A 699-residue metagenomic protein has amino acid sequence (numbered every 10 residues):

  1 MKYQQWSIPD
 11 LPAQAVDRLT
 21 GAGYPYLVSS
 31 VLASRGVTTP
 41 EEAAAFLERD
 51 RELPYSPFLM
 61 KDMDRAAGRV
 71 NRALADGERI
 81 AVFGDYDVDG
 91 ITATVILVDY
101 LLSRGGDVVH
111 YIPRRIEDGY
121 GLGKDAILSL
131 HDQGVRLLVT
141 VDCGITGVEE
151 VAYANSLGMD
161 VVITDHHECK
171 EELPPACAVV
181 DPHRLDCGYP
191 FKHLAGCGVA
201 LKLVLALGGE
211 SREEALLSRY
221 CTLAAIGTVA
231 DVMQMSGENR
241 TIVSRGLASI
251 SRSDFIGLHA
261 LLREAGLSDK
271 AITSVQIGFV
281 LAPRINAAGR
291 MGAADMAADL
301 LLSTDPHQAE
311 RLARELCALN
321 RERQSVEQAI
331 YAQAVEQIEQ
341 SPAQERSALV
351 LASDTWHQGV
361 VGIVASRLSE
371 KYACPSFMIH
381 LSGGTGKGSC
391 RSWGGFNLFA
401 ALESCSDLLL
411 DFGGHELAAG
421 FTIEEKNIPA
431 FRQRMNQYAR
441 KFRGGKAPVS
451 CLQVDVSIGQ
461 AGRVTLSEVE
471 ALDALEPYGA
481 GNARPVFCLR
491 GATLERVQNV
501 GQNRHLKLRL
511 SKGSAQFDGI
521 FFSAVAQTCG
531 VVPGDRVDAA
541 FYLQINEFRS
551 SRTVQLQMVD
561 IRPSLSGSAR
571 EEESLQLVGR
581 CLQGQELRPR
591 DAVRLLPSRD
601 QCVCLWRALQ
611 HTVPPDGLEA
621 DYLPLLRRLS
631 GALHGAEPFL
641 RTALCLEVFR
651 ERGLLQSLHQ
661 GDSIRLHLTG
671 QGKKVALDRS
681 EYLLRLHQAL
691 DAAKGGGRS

Functional and structural regions predicted by a protein language model:
M1-A22, Q671, R679-E681, A689 (+1 more regions): Extreme N-terminal flexible tails
K2, P9-Q14, R18-R136, L157-G158 (+2 more regions): Hydrophobic helix-and-loop "lid/oligomerization" segment in the mid-to-C-terminal part of catalytic domains
R72, E168-D181, Q340, L510-A515: Acidic-glycine-rich active-site phosphate/pyrophosphate-binding loop
Y86-G90, C143, H166-H167, P182 (+3 more regions): Generic detector of well-ordered alpha-helical packing
I96, P174-V229, D600-C604: Short alpha-helices
L97, L102, R240-P283, A287-V335 (+4 more regions): Acidic, two-metal ion nucleic-acid-processing modules in DNA metabolism proteins
I127, V151-A152, L646: Short amphipathic alpha-helical segments and helix-helix/interface helices
G134, V141-L194: Histidine/acidic-residue-rich, glycine-tolerant segments that coordinate divalent metal ions
